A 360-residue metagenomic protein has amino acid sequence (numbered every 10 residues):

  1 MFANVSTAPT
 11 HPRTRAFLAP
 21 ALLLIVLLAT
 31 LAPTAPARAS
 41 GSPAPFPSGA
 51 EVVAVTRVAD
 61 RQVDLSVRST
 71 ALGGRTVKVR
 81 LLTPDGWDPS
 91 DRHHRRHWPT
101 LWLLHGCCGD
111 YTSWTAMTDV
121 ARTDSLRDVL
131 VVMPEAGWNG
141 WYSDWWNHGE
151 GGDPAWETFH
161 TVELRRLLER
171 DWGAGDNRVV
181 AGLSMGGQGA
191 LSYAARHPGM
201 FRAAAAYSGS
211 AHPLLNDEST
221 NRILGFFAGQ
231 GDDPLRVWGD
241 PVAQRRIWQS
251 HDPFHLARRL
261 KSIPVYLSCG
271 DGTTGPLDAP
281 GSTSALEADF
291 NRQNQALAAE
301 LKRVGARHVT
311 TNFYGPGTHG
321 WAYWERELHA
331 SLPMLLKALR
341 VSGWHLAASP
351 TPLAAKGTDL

Functional and structural regions predicted by a protein language model:
F2-A3, L24, P36-L360: Non-catalytic cap/lid and distal C-terminal segments of serine-dependent acyl enzymes
F2-S40: Secretory targeting and sorting signals
